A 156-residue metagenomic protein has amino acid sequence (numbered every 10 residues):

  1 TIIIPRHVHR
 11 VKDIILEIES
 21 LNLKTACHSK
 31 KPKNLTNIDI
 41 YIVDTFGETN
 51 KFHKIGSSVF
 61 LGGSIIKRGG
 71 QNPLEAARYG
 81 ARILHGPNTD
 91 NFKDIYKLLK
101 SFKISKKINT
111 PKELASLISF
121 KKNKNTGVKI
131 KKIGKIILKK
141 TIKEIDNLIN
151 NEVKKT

Functional and structural regions predicted by a protein language model:
T1-T156: Nucleotide-activated sugar donor-binding and catalytic core shared by glycosyltransferases and related lipid-linked
